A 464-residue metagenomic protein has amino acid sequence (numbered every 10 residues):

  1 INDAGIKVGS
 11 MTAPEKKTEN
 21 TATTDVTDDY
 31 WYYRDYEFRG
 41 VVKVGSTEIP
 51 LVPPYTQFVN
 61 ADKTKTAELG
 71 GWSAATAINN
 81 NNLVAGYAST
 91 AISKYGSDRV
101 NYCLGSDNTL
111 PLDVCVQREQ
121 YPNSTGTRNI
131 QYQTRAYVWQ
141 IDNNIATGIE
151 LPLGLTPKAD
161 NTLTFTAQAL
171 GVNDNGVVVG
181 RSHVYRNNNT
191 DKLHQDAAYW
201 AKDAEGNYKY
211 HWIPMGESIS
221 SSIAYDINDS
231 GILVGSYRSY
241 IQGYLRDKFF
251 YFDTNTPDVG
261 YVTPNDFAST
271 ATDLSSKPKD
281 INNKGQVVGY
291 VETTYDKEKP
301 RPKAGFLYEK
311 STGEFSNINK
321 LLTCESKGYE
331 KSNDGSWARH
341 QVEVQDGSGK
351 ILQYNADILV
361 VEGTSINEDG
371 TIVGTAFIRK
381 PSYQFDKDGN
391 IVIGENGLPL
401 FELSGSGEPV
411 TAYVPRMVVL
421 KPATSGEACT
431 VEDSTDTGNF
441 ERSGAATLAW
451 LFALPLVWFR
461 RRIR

Functional and structural regions predicted by a protein language model:
I1-L448, R460-R462: Residue-level hotspots at or immediately adjacent to binding/recognition sites across diverse folds
L451-L456: Short loop/turn motifs at secondary-structure boundaries
